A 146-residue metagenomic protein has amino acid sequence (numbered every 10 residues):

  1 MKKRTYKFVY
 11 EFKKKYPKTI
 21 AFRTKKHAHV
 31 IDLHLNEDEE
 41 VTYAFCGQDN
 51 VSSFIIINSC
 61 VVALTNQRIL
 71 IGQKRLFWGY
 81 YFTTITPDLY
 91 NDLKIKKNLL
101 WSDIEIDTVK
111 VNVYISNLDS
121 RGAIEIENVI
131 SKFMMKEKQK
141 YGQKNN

Functional and structural regions predicted by a protein language model:
M1-P17, A21-L33, F54, W78-N146: Acidic, Ser/Thr- and proline-rich intrinsically disordered linker/docking segments of eukaryotic scaffolds
N36: Glycine/small-residue-rich phosphate/adenosyl-binding loop
E39: Acidic-basic catalytic patches of nuclease active cores, encompassing PD-(D/E)XK and other metal-cofactor nuclease
Y43-F45: Conserved binding/recognition cores within well-folded domains
Q48-D49, I95: Short amphipathic beta-strand and strand-loop transition segments with alternating hydrophobic
D49-G79, T83: Conserved beta-hairpin
